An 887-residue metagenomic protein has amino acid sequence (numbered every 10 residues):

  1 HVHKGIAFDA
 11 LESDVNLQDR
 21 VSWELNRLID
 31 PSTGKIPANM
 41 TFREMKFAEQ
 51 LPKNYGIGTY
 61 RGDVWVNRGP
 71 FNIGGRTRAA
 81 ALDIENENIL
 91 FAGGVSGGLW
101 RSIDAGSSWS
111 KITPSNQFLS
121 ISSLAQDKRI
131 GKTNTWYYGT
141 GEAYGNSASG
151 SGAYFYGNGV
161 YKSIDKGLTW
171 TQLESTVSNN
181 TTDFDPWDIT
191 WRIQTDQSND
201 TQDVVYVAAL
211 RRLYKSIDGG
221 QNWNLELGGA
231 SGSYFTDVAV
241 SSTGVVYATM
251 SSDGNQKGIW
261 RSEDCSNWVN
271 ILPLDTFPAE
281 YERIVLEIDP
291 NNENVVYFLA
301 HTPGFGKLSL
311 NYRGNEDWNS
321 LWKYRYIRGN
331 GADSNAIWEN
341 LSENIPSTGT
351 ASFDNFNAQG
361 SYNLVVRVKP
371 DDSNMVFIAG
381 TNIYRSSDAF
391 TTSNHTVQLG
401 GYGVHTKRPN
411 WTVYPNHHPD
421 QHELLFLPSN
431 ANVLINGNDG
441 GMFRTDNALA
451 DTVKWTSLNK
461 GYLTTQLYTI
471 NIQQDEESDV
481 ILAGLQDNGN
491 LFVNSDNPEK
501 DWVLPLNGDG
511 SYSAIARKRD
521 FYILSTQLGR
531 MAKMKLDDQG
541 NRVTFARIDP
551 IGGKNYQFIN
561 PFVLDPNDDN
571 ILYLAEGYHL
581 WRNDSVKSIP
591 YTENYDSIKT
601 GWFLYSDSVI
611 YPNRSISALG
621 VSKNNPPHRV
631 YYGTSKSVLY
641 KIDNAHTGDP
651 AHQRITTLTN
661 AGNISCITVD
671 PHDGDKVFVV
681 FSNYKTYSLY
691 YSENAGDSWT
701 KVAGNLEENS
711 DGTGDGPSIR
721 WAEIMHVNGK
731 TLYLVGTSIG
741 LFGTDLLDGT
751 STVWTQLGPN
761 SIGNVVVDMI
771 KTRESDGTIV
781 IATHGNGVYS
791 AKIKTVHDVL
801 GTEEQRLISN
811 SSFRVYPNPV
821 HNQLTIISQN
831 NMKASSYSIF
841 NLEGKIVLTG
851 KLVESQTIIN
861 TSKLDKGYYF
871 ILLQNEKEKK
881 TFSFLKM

Functional and structural regions predicted by a protein language model:
H1-V796: Beta-propeller blade termini and top-face loops
I793-N810: Low-complexity, Pro/Thr/Ser/Gly/Ala-rich linker/spacer regions in secreted, extracellular modular proteins
Q805-Y816, V820-M887: C-terminal outer-membrane/trafficking sorting elements
